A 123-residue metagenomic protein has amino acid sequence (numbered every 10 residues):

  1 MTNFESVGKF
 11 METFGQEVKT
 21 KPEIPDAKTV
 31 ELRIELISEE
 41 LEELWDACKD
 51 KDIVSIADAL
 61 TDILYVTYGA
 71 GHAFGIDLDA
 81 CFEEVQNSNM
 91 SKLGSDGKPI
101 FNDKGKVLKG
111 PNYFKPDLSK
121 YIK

Functional and structural regions predicted by a protein language model:
M1-L60, L64-K123: Flexible "arm" and connector segments at domain edges
